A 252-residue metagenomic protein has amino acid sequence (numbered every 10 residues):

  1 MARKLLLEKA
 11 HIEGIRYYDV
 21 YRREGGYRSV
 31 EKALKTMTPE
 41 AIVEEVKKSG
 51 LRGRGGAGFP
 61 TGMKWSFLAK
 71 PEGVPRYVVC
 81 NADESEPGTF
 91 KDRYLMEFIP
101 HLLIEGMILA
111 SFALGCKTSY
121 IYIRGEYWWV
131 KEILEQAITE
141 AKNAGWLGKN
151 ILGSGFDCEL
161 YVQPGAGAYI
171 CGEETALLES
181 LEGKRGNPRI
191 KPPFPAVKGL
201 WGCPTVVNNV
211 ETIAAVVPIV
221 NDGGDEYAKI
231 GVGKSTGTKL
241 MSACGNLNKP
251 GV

Functional and structural regions predicted by a protein language model:
M1-K48, C116-I121: Iron-sulfur (Fe-S) cluster-binding modules
A10-H11, L34-L51, S154-P164, L240-L247: Short, hydrophobic/aliphatic alpha-helical segments
Y21-Y27, C80-D92, P195-L200, M241-N248: Gly-rich Lys/Arg/Thr-decorated short loops/hinges at beta-loop-alpha junctions or inter-strand turns that position
A33, T118-K131, E135, A166-G167: Conserved short loop/turn motifs at secondary-structure junctions
K47-L68, G167-E179, G183-R185: Conserved phosphate/anionic-ligand binding catalytic regions in large, soluble enzymes, centered on
V79-I99, L114-K117, Y122, K131-E132: A structural-propensity feature for long, helix-poor, extended segments
I99-A113: Histidine-anchored nucleotide/phosphate-binding helix
K131-V252: Hydrophobic alpha-helical positions that pack around
